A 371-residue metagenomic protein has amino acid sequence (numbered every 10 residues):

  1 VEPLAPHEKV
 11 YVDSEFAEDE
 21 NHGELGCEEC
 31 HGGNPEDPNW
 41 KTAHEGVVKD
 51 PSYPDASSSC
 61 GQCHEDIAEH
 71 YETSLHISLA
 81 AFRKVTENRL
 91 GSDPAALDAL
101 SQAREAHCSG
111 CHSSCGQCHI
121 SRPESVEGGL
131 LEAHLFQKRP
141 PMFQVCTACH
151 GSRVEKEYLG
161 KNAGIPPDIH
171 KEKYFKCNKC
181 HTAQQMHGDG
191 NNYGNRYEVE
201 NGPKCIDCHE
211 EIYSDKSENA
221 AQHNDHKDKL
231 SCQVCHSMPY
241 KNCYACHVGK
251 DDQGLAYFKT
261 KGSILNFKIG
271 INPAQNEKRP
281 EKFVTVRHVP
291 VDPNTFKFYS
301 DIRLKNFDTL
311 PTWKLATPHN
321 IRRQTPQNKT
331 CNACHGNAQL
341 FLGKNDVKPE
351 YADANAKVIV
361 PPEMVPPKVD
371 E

Functional and structural regions predicted by a protein language model:
V1-V126, L135-E371: C-type cytochrome heme-c attachment and multiheme electron-transfer modules
